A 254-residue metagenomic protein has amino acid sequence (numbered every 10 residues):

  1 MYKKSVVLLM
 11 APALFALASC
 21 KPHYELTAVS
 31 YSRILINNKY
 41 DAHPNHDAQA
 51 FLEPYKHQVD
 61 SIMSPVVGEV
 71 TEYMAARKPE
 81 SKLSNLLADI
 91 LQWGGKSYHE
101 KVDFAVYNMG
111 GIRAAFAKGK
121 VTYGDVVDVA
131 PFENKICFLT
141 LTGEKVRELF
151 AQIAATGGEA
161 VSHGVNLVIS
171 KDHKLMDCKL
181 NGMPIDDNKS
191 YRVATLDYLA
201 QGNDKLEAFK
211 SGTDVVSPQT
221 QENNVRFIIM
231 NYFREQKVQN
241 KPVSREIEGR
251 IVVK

Functional and structural regions predicted by a protein language model:
M1-L8: Bacterial N-terminal signal peptides that target proteins for export
L9-M10, G143: Conformational gate/switch positions in structured elements
A16-S19: C-terminal motif of bacterial Sec signal peptides marking the signal peptidase cleavage site
P22-N37, L86-A88, Q92-G94, E100-A105 (+1 more regions): Feature captures C-terminal
Y31-G110, A114-A115: Hard-cation-handling environments
